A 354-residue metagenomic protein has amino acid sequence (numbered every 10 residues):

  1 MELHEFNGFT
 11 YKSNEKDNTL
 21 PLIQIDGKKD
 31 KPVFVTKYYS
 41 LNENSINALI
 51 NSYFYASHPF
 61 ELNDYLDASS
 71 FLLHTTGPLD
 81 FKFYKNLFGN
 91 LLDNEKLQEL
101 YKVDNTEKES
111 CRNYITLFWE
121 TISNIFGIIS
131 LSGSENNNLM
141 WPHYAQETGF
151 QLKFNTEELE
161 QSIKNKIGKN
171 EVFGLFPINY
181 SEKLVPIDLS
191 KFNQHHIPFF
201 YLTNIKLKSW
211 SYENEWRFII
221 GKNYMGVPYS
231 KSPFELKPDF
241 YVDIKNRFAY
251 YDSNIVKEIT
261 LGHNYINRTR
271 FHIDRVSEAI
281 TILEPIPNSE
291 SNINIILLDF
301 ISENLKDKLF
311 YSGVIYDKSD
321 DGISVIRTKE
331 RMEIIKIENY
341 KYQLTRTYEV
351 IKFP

Functional and structural regions predicted by a protein language model:
M1-P354: Partner-binding and oligomerization surfaces adjacent to conserved cores of proteins that assemble macromolecular
